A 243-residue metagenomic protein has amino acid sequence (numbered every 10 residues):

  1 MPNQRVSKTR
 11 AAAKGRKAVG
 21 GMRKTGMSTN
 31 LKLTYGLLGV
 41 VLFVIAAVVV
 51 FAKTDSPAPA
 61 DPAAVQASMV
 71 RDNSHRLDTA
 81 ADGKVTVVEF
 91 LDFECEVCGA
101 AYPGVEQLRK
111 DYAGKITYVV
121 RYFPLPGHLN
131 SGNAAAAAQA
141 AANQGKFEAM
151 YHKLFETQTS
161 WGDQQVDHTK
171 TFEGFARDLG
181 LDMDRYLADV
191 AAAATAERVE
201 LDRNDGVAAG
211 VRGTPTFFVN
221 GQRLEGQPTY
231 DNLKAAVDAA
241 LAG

Functional and structural regions predicted by a protein language model:
P2-P126, E200-R203, A239-G243: Extracytoplasmic thiol/disulfide redox context detector
L125-T214, F218-G243: Cysteine-centric redox/oxidoreductase cores and disulfide-bonded domains
